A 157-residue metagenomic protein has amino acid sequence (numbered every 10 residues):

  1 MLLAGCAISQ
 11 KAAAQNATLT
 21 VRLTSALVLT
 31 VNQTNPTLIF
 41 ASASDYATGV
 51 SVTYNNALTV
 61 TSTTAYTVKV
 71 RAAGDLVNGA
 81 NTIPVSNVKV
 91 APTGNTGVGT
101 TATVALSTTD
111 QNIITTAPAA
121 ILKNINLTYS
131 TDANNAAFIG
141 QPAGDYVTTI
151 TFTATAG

Functional and structural regions predicted by a protein language model:
M1-N16: Bacterial Sec-dependent N-terminal signal peptides
A13-V90, Q111-G157: N-terminal small/polar-rich segments of proteins
K89-D110: Terminal beta-strand-rich extracellular "head" domains that mediate receptor/glycan or other ligand binding
